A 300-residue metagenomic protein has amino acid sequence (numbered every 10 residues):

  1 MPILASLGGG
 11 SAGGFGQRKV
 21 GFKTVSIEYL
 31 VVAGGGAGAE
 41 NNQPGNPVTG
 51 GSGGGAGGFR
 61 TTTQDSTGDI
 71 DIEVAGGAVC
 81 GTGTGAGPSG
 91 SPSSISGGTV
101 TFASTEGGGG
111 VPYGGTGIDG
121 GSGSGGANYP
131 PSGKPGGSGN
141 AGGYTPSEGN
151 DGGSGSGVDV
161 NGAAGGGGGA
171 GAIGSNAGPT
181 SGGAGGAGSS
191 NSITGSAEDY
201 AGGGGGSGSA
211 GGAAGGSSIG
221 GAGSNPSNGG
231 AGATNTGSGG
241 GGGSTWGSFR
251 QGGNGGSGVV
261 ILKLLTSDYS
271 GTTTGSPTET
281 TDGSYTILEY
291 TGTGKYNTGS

Functional and structural regions predicted by a protein language model:
P2-K19, S26-S300: Low-complexity, glycine/proline-biased repetitive segments and flexible coils/loops
